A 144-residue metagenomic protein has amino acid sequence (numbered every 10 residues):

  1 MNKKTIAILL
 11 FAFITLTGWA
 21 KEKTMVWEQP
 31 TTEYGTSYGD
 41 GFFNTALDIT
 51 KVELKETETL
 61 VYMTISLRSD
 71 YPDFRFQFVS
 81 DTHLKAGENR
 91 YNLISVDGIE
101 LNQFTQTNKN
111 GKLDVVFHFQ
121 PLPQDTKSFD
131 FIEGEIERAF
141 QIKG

Functional and structural regions predicted by a protein language model:
M1-V26: Bacterial Sec-dependent N-terminal signal peptides
K21-G144: Conserved functional micro-motifs across diverse proteins
